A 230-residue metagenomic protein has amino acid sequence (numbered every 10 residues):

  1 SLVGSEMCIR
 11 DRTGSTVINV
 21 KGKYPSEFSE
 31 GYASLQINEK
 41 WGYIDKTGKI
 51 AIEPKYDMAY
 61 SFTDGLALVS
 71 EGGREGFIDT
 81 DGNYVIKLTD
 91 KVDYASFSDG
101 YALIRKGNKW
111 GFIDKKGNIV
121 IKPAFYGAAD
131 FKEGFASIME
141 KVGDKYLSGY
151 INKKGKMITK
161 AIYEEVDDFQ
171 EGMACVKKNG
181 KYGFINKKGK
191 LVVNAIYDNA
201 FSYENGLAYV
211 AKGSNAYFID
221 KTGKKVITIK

Functional and structural regions predicted by a protein language model:
S5-E6, D11-K230: Residue-level detector of conserved, function-critical positions
